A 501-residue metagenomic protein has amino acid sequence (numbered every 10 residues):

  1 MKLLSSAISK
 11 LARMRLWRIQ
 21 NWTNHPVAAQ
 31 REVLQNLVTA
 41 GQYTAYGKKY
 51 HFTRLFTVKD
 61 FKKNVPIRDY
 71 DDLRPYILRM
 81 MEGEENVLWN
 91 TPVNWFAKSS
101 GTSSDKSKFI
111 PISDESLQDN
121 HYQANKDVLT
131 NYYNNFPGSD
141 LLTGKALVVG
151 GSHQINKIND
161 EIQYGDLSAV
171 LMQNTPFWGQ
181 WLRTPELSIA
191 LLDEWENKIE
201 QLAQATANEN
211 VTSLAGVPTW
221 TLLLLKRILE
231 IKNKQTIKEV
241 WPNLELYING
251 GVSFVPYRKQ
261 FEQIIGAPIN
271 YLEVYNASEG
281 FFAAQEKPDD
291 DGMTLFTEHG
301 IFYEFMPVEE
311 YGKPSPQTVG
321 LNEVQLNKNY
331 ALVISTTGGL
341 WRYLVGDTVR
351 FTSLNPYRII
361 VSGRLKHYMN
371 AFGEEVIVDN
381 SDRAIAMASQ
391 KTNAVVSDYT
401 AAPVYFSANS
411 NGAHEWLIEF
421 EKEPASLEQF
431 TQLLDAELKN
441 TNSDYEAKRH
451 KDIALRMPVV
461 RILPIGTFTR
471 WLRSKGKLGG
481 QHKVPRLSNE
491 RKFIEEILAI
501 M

Functional and structural regions predicted by a protein language model:
M1-T53, F61-V65, Y76-G83, V170-M501: Active-site glycine/GP-rich loop and adjacent strand/helix microenvironment that borders small-molecule binding pockets
A28, E32-T39, Y43-F96, S107-I112 (+3 more regions): Active-site diphosphate/adenylate-binding microenvironment
F96-D105, A277-G280, F351: Ser/Thr-glycine-rich phosphate-binding loops at phosphate-binding pockets of nucleotides, nucleotide cofactors
D105-I110, Y368-A371: Short small-residue beta-strand/loop micro-motif enriched in glycine and branched aliphatics
K106, L142-G144, N243-L244, I269: Short coil/turn connectors at secondary-structure junctions
F109-P111, E115-H121, Y247-I248, Y271 (+1 more regions): Long, hydrophobic, well-ordered secondary-structure blocks that form the structural core and pocket-lining surfaces
H121-A124, Q201: Hydrophobic alpha-helical transmembrane segments of membrane proteins
N131-P176: Conserved AMP-binding loop of ANL adenylate-forming enzymes
